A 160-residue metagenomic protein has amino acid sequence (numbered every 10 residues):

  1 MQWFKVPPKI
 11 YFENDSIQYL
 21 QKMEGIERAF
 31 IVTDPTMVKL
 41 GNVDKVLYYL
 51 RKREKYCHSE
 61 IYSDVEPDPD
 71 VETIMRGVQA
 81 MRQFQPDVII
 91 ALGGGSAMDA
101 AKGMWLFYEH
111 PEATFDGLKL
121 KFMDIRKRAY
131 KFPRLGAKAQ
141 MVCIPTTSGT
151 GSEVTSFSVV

Functional and structural regions predicted by a protein language model:
M1-V88: ATP/NTP phosphate-donor binding region
E72-V160: Glycine/threonine-rich beta-strand-loop-alpha-helix active-site module that forms ligand/phosphate-binding
